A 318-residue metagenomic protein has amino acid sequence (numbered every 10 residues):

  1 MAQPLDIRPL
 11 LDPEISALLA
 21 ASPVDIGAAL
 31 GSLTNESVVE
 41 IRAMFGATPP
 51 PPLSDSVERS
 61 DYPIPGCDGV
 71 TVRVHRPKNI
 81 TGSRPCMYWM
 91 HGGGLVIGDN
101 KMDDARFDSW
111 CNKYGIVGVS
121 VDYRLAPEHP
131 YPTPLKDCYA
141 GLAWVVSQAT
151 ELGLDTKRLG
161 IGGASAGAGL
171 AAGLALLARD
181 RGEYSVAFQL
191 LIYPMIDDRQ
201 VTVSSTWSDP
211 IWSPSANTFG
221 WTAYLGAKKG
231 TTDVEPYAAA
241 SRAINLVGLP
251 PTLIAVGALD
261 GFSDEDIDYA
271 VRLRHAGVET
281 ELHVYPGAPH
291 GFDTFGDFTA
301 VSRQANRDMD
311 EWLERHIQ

Functional and structural regions predicted by a protein language model:
M1-P77, Q318: A glycine/proline-hinged amphipathic helix-loop "lid/cap" segment that gates access to hydrophobic ligand pockets
S83-G93: Short beta-strand element of the alpha/beta-hydrolase
K101-S120: Short amphipathic alpha-helix adjacent to the substrate-entry channel of hydrolases
H129-E151, M309: Alpha/beta-hydrolase active-site loop
V146-I161, R181: Gly/Ser-rich "nucleophile elbow"/oxyanion-hole loop immediately N-terminal to the catalytic nucleophile in hydrolases
L176-T231: Hydrolase active-site cap/lid region
I254-V256: Short beta-strand/loop motif that positions the catalytic acidic residue of the alpha/beta-hydrolase fold
T299-Q318: Catalytic active-site module of serine/aspartate enzymes centered on a nucleophile-bearing elbow/loop
